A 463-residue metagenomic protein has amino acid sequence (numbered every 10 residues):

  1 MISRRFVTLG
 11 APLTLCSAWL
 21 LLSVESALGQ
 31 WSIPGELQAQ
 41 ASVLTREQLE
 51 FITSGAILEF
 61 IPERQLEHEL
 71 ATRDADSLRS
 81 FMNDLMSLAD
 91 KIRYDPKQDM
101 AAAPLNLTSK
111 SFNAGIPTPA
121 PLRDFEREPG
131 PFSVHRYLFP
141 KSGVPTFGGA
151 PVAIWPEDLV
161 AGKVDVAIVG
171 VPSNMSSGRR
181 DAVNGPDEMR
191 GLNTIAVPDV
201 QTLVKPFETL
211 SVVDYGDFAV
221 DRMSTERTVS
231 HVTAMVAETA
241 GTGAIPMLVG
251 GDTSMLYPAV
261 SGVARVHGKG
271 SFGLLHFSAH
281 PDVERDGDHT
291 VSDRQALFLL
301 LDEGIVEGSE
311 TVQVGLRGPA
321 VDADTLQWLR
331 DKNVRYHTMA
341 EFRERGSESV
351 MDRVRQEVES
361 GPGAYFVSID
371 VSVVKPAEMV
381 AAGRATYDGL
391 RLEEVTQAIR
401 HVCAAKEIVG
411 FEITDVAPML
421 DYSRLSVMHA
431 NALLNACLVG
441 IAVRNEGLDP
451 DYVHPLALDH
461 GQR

Functional and structural regions predicted by a protein language model:
M1, V7-T8: N-terminal export leaders
I2-S3, V134: Intrinsically disordered, low-complexity sequence elements enriched in Ser/Thr/Gly/Pro
S3-R4, C16-S17, R463: N-terminal capping/interface segment
R4-R5, R190: Basic side chains
G10-E25: Bacterial N-terminal signal peptides
A27-G29: C-terminal segment of N-terminal export signals and the immediately downstream linker at the start of the mature
W31-R463: Conserved alpha-helical scaffold segments that buttress catalytic/binding sites
